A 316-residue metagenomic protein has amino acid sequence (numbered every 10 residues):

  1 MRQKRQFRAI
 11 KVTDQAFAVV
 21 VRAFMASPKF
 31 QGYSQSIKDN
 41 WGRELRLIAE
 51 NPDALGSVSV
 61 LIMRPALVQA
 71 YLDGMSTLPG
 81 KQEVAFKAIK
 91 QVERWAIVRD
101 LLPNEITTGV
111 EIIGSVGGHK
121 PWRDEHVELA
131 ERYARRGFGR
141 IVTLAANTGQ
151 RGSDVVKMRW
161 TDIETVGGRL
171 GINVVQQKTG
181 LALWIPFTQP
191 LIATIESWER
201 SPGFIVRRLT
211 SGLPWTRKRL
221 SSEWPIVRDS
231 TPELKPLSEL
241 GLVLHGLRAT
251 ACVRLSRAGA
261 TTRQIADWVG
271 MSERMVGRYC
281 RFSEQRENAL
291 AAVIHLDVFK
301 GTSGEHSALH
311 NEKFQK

Functional and structural regions predicted by a protein language model:
Q3-I10, Q15-T77, V92-I97, S230: Basic/aromatic-enriched alpha-helical hairpins
P79, E83-A85, V98, L102-P103 (+3 more regions): Basic, Lys/Arg- and aromatic-enriched nucleic-acid-binding interface segment
F86, R159, S256, V269 (+1 more regions): DNA major-groove recognition helix of helix-turn-helix
G117, P121, E125-H126, T148 (+2 more regions): Conserved tyrosine-mediated DNA breakage-rejoining catalytic core shared by Y-recombinases
P121, Q176-G180, T262, V269-V293: Catalytic-site neighborhood detector that most strongly recognizes the C-terminal catalytic loop/helix of tyrosine
E131, Q176-I226: C-terminal catalytic core of Y-nucleophile DNA break-rejoin enzymes
R132, T148, I185, R200-F204 (+2 more regions): Short, basic (Lys/Arg/His-rich) helix/loop patches that form interaction surfaces in the mid-to-C-terminal regions
T210-G212, G277, I294-K316: C-terminal secondary-structure termini that scaffold catalytic or DNA-interacting sites
